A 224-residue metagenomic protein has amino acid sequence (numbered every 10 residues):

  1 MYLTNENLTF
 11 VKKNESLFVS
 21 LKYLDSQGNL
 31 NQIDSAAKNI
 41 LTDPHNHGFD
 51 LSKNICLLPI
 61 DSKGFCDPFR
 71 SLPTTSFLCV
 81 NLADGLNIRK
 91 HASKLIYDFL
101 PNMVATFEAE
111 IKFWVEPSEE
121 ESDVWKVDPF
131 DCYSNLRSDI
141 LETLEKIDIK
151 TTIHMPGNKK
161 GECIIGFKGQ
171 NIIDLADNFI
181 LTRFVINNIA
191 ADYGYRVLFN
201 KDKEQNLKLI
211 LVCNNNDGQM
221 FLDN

Functional and structural regions predicted by a protein language model:
M1-P156, Q170-L181, Y195: ATP/Mg2+-dependent ligation/transfer catalytic cores
W114-E116, K160-G166, F199-I210: Beta-rich nucleic-acid/ligand-interaction surfaces
S118, K159, N214-G218: Short connector loops/turns at beta-strand edges and beta->alpha or beta->beta junctions
D174, N178-N224: Glycine-rich anion/phosphate-binding loop at the beta-strand->alpha-helix junction
